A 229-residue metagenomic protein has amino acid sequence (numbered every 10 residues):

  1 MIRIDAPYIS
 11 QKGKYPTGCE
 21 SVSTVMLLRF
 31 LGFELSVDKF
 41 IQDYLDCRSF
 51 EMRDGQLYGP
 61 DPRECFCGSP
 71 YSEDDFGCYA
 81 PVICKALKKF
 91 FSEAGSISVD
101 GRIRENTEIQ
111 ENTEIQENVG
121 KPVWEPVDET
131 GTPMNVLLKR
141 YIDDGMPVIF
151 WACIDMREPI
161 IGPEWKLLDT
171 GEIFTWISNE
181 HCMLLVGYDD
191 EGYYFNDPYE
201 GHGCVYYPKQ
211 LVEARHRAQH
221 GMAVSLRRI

Functional and structural regions predicted by a protein language model:
M1-E93, R102-T107, N112-T113, N118 (+4 more regions): Active-site-adjacent structural segments surrounding the nucleophilic cysteine of cysteine proteases and isopeptidases
K14, G145, S178-E180: Extracytoplasmic
G18, E125, V148-W151, L184 (+1 more regions): Structural recognition of the beta-strand scaffold that forms the well-ordered cores of secreted hydrolase catalytic
S21, N135, N179: Conserved glycosyltransferase catalytic-site signature
S96, D100, N118, G162-I229: Noncatalytic regulatory segments and standalone regulatory/sensor domains
S96-I103, E117-E129: Catalytic cysteine-centered active-site loop
E129-C153, R157: ...with weaker cross-activation on analogous glycine-rich loops/strands in unrelated enzymes
